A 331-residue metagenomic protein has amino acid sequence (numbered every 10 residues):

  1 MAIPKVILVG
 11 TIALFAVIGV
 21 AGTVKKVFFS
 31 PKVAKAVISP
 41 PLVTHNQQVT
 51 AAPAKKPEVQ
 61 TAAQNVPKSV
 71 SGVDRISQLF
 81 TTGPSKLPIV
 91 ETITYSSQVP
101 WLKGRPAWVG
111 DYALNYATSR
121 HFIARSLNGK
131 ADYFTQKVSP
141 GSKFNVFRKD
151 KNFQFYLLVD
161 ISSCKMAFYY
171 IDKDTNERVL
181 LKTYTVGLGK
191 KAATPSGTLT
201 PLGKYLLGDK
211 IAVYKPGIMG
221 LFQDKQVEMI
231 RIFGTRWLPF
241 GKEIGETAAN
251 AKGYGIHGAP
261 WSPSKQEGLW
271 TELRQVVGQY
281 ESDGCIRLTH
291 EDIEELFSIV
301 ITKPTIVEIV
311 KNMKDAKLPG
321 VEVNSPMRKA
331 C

Functional and structural regions predicted by a protein language model:
L8-G22: Hydrophobic membrane-insertion alpha-helices, especially the h-region of bacterial N-terminal signal peptides
G19-K35: Hydrophobic single-pass membrane-insertion segments
V33-A34, I218-C331: Exported/periplasmic cell-wall-interacting domains
P41, P53, P57-V59, N65-V66 (+1 more regions): Primarily a LysM-type cell-wall glycan-binding module
R75-T92, H121-L157: Extracellular LysM carbohydrate-binding repeats and other cell-envelope/extracellular binding modules
Y95-A113, F155-Y156, D224-Q226, R274-G284: Second-shell loop/turn segments in exported
G110, L114, H121-R125, E291-S298: Solvent-exposed, polar/charged alpha-helical surfaces in well-ordered, non-transmembrane soluble domains, broadly
N152-Q266: Gly/Pro-biased beta-strand-loop elements
